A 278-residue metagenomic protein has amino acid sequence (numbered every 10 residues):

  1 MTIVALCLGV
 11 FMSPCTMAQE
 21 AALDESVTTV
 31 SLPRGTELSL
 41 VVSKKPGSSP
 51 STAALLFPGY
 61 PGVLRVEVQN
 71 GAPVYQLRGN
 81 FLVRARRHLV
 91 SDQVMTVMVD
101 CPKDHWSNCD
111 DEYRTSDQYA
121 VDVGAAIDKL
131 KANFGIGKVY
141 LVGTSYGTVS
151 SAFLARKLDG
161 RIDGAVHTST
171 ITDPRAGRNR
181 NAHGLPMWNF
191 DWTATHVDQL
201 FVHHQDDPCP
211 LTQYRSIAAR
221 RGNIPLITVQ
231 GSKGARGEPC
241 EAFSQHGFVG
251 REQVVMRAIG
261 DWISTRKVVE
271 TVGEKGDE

Functional and structural regions predicted by a protein language model:
T2-S13: Bacterial N-terminal signal peptides
Q19-S49: N-terminal cap/lid segment of alpha/beta-hydrolase-fold proteins
P46-H88: Short, surface-exposed "cap/lid" segments of acyl-processing enzymes
F81, A85, N108-F134: Alpha/beta-hydrolase active-site loop
F81-L82, R86-W106: Conserved alpha/beta-hydrolase
D128-A194: Primarily recognizes the serine-hydrolase "nucleophile elbow" in alpha/beta-hydrolase and SGNH/GDSL folds
G164, S169-G231: The feature captures the conserved acid-bearing segment of alpha/beta-hydrolase catalytic domains
N223-E278: C-terminal catalytic histidine-bearing segment of alpha/beta-hydrolase fold enzymes
